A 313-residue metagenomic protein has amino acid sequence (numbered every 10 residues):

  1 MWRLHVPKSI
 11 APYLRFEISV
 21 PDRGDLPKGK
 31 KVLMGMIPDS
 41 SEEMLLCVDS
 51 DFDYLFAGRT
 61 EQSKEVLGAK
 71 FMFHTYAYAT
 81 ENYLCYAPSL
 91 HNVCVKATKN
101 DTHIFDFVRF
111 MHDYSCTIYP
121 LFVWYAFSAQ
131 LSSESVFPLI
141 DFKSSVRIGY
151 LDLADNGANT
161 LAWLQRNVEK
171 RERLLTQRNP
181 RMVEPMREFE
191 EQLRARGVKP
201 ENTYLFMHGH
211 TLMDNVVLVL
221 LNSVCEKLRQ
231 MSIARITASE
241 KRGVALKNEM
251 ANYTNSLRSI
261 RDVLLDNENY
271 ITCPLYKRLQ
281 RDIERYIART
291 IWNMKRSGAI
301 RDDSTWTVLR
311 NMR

Functional and structural regions predicted by a protein language model:
M1-R313: Acidic, divalent-metal-binding catalytic cores of TOPRIM and closely related two-metal-ion phosphodiester/pyrophosphate
